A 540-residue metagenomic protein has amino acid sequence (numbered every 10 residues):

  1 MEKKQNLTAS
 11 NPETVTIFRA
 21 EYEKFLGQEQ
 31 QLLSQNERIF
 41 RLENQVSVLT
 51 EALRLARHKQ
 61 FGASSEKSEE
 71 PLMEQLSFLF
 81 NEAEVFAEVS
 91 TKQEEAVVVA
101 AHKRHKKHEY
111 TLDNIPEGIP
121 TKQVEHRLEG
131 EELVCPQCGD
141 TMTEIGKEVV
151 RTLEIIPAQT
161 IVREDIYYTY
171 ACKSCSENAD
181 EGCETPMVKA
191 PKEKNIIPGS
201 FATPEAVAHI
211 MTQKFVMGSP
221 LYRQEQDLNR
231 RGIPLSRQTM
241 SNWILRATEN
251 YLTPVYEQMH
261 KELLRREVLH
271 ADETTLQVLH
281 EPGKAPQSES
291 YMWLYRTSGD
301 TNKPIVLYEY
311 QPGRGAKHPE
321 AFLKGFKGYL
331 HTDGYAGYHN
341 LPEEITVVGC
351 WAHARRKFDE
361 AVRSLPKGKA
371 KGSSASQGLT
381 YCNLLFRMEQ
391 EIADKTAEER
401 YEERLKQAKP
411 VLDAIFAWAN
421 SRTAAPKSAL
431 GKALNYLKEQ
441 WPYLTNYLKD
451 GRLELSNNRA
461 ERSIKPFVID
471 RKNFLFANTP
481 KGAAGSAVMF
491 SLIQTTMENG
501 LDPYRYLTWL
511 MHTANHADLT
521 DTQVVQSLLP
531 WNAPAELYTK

Functional and structural regions predicted by a protein language model:
M1-F201, S241, H270-A271, R404: Short, flexible loop/hinge motifs at secondary-structure junctions
E2-Q5, R19-Y22, E132-L133, T143 (+3 more regions): Catalytic center-proximal scaffold of phosphoryl-transfer enzymes
